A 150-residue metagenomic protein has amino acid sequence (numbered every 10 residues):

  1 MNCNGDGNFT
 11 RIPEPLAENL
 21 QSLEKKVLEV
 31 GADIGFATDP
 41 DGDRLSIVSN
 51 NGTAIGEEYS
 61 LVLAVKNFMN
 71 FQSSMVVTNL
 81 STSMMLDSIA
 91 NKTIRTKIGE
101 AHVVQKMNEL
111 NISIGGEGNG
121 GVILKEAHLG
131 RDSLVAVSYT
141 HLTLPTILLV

Functional and structural regions predicted by a protein language model:
M1-Y139: Phosphate-binding chemistry for phosphorylated carbohydrates and sugar-nucleotides
T140-T146: Conserved small/polar residues in nucleotide/adenosyl-binding loops
